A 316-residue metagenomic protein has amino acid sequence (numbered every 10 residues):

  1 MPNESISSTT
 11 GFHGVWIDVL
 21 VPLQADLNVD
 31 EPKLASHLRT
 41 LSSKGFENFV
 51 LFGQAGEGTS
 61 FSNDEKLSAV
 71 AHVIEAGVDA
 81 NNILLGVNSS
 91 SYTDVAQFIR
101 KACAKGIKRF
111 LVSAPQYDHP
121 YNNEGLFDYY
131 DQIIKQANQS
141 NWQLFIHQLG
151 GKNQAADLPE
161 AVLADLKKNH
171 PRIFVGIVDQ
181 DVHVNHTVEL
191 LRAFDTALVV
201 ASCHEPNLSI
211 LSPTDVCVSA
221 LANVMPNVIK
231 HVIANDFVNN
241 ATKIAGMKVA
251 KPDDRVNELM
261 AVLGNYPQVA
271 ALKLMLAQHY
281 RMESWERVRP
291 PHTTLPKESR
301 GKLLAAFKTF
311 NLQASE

Functional and structural regions predicted by a protein language model:
P2-D157, F174, H292, Q313: Active-site beta->alpha loop and helix N-cap motifs at the rims of alpha/beta catalytic domains
N3-E4, G11, W16-L20, K44 (+2 more regions): C-terminal alpha-helical cap/extension of soluble enzyme domains
H37, F98, E205-N207, L303: Residues within well-ordered alpha-helices
K44, S68, H72-A76, K101 (+10 more regions): Alpha-helical structural signal in soluble globular domains
G58-E65, A96-R100, G125-L126, D157 (+5 more regions): Short amphipathic alpha-helical patches
V70, V95, Y130, T187 (+2 more regions): A general structural signal for well-ordered alpha-helical segments in protein cores
N138-W142, G150-Y266: Catalytic alpha/beta core domains of metabolic enzymes, predominantly
